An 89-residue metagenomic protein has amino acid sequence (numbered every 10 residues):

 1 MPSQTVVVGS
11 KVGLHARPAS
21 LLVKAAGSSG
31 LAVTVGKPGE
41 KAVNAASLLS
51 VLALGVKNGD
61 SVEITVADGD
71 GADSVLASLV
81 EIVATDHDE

Functional and structural regions predicted by a protein language model:
M1-S10: Short amphipathic
Q4, L31-V33, D60-V62: Conserved beta-strand core positions
G9-V56: Compact, glycine-rich, soluble single-domain proteins
L54-E89: C-terminal structural segments of small proteins and small subunits
